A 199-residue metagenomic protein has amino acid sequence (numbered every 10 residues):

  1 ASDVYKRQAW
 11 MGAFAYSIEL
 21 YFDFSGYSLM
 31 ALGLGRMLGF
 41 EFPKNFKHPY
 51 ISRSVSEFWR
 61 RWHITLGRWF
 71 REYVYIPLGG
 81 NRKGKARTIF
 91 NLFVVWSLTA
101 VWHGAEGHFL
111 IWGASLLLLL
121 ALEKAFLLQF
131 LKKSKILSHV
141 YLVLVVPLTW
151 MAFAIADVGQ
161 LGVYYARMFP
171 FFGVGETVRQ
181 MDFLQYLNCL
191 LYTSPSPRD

Functional and structural regions predicted by a protein language model:
S2-L190, D199: Membrane-embedded transmembrane alpha-helical bundles that form the catalytic cores of multi-pass lipid-modifying
